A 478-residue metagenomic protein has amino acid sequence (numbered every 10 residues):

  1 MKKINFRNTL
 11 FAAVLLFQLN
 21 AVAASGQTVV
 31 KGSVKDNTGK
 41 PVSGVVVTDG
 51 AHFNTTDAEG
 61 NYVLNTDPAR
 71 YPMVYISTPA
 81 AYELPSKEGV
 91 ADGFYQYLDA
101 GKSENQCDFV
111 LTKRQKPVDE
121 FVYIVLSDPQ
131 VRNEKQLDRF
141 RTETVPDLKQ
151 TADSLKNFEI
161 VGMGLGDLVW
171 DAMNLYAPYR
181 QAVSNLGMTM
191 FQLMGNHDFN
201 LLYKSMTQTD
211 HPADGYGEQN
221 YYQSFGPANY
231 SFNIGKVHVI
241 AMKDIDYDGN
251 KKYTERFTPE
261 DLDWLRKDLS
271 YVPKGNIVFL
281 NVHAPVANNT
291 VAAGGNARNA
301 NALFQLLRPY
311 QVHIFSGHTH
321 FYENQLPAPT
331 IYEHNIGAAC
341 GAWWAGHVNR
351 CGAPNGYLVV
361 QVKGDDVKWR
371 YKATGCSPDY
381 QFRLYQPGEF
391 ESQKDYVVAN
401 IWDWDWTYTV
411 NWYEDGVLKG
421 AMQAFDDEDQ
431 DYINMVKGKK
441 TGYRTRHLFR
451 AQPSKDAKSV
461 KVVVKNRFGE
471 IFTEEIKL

Functional and structural regions predicted by a protein language model:
T28-A51, P68: Short, ordered, surface-exposed loop/turn motifs in non-cytosolic proteins
V29, A81-Y176, D456: N-terminal active-site segment of His-dependent metallophosphoesterases
V45-D49, M73-V74, V410-W412: Hydrophobic beta-strand segments
A51-D67, Q423, D429-Q430: Short, acidic Ser/Thr/Gly-rich low-complexity loop/linker segments typical of extracellular and cell-surface proteins
A80-K87, G93-Y97, M173-K274, G294-F315 (+2 more regions): Extended active-site neighborhood of metal-dependent phosphoesterases/phosphodiesterases
M188, E428-A451: Aromatic sugar-binding surface patches on proteins that engage polysaccharides or sugar-phosphate polymers
L269-T290: Short acidic, glycine-rich surface-loop motifs adjacent to enzyme active sites
I331-W404, Y408-D415, R446-K477: Binuclear metal-dependent phosphoesterase catalytic core
